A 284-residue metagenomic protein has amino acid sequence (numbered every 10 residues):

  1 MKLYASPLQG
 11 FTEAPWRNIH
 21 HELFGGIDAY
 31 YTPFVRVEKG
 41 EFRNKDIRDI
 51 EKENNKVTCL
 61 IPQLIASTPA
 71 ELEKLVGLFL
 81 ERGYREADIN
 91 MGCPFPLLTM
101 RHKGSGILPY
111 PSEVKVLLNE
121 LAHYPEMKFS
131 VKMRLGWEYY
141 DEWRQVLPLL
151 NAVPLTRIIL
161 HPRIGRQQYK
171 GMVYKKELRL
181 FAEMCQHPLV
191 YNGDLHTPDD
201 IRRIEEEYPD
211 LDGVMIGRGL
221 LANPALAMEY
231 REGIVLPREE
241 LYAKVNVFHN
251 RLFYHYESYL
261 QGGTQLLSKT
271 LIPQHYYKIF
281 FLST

Functional and structural regions predicted by a protein language model:
M1-K2, E38-C59, C93, L98-R101 (+1 more regions): N-terminal small/glycine-rich loop or linker at the start of catalytic domains across soluble metabolic enzymes
L3-S6, Y30-T32, L60-L64, A87-I89 (+4 more regions): Hydrophobic faces of well-ordered beta-strands that scaffold small-molecule active sites in alpha/beta enzyme cores
P7, A66, E73-R82, M91-C93 (+4 more regions): Conserved alpha/beta-domain cores
L8-L78: Glycine-rich, positively charged N-terminal anion/phosphate-binding segment
Q9, P15, V116-N119, Y124-E126 (+5 more regions): Alpha/beta catalytic cores of nucleotide-metabolism and tRNA/nucleoside-modifying enzymes
R17-L23, E71-A87, W143-N151, R202-E206: Short amphipathic alpha-helices and their capping/turn segments at secondary-structure boundaries
R36-K39, T68-P69, G92-S105, P162-Q167: Conserved radical SAM core fold
P96-E113, R166-K176, I234-L236: Glycine-rich tight-turn/loop motif centered on a GG-T
